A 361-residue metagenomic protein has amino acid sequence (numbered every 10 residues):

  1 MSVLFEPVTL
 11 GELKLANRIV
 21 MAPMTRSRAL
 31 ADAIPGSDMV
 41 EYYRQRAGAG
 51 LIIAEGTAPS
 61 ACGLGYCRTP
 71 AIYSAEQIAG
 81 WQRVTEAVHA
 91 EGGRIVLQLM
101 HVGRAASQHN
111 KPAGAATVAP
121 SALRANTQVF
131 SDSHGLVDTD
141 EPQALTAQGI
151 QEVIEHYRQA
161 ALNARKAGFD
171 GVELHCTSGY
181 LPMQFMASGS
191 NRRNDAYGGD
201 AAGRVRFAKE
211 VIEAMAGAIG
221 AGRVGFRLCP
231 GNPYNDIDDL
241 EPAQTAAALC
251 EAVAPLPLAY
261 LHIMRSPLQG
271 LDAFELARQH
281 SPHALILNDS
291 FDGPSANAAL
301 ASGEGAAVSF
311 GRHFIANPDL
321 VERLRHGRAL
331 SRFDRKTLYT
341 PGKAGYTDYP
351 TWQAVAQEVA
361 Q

Functional and structural regions predicted by a protein language model:
M1-Q361: Flavin-dependent oxidoreductase catalytic cores
